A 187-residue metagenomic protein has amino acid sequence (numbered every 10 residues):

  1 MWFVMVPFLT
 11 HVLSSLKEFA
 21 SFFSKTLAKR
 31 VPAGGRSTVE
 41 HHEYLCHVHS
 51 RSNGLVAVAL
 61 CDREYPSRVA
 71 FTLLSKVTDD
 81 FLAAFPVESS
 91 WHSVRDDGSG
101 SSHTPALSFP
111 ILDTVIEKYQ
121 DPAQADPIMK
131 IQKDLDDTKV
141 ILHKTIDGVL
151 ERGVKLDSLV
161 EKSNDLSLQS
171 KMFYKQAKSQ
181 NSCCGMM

Functional and structural regions predicted by a protein language model:
M1-D157, E161-N164, L168-M187: Acidic, low-complexity cytosolic segments
